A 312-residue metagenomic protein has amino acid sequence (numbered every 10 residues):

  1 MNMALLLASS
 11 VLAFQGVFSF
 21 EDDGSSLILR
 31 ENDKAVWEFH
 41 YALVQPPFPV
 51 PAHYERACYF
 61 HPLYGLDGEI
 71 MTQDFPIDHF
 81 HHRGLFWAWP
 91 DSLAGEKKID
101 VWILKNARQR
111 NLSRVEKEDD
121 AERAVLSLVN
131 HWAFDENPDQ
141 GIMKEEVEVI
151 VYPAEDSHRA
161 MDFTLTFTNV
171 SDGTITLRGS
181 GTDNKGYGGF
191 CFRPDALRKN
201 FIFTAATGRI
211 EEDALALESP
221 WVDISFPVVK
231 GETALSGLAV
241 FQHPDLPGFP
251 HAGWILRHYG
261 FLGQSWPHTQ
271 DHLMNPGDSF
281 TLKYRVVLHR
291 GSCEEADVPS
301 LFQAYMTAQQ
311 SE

Functional and structural regions predicted by a protein language model:
M1-A13: Sec-dependent N-terminal signal peptides
F14-H81, R178-S180, G291-C293, P299: Beta-strand-rich N-terminal accessory domains
D33, L128-N130, F163, N169 (+1 more regions): Short, hydrophobic/aromatic-enriched beta-strand segments in well-ordered soluble domains
F39-Q45, P51-H53, A154-I202: Acidic (Asp/Glu-rich), glycine- and aromatic
F80-S157: Extended, loop-rich substrate-binding clefts of extracytoplasmic carbohydrate-active enzymes
N130-E136, V149-P153, F167-S171, P194-R198 (+1 more regions): Beta-strand elements of well-folded, non-transmembrane domains
T174-L246: Active-site/ligand-binding surface loops and adjacent short beta/alpha elements that line catalytic pockets across
L238-E312: Beta-strand-rich recognition/accessory modules
